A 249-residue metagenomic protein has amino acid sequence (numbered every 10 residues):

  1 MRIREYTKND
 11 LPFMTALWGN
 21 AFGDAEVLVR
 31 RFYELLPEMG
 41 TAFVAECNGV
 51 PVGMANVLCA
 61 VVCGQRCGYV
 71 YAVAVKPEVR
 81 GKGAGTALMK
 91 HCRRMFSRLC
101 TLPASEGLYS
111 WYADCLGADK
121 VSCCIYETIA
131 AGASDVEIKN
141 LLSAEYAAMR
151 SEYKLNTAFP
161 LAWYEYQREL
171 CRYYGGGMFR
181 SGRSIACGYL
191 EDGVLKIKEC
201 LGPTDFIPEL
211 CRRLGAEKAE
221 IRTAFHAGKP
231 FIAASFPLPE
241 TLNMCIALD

Functional and structural regions predicted by a protein language model:
M1-I3: Extreme N-terminal starter segment of soluble prokaryotic enzymes
L11, W18-A60, E152-G177: Active-site rim helix/loop that mediates acceptor-substrate recognition in acyltransferases
P37, F43-A45, P51-V52, L58 (+4 more regions): Core nucleotidyl-transferase/polymerase catalytic module
V44, V50-C59, C67-Y69, A74 (+2 more regions): Conserved beta-strand in the GNAT
E78-H91, D205-C211: Conserved acetyl-CoA pyrophosphate-binding loop and the N-cap/start of the following alpha-helix in GNAT-like
M89, R94-E106, A216-F225: Conserved GNAT acetyl-CoA-binding A-motif
S110-S134, E199-T204, P208-D249: Active-site/acyl-donor-binding loops of N-acyltransferases
D119-K198: Amide-forming acyltransferase catalytic core, primarily the GNAT-like/NAT-type and related acyltransferase folds
